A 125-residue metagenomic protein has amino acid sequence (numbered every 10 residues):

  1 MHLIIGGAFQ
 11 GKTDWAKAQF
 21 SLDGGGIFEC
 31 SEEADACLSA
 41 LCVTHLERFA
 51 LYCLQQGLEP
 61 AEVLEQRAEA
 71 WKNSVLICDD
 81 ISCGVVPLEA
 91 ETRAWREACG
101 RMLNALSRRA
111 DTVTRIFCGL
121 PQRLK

Functional and structural regions predicted by a protein language model:
M1-E32: Glycine-rich P-loop/Walker A and Walker A-like loops and their local beta1-loop-alpha1 context in P-loop NTPases
G11, F49-A50, P121: Glycine-rich nucleotide phosphate-binding loop and flanking beta-alpha elements of Rossmann-like dinucleotide-binding
F20, T44-H45, S82, L103: Generic hydrophobic/packing signal
D23-G24, S39, T112, L120: Generic structural motif recognizing short loop/turn segments at the entrances and edges of beta-strands
G25-C78: Conserved nucleotide-sensing/catalytic segment adjacent to the nucleotide-binding pocket in NTP-handling enzymes
L58-K125: Replace "adjacent to P-loop NTPase cores in ATP/GTP-dependent enzymes" with "adjacent to NTP-binding cores
